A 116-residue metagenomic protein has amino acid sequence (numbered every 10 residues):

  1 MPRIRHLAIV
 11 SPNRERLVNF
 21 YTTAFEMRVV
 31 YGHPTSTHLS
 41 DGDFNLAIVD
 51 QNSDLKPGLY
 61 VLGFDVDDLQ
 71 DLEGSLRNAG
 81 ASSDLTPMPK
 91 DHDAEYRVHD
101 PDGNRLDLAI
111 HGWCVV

Functional and structural regions predicted by a protein language model:
M1-E15, N45, L59-L62, G112-V116: N-terminal beta-strand motif that seeds the catalytic metal site of vicinal oxygen chelate
I4-S11, S53-N78, A94-H99, N104: Vicinal oxygen chelate
N13-R28: Amphipathic alpha-helical segments
F25-G32, A81-P87: Short secondary-structure junctions
R28-L59, R105-G112: Conserved short beta-strand elements that form part of the metal-binding/catalytic scaffold of enzyme active sites
N78-V116: Vicinal oxygen chelate
